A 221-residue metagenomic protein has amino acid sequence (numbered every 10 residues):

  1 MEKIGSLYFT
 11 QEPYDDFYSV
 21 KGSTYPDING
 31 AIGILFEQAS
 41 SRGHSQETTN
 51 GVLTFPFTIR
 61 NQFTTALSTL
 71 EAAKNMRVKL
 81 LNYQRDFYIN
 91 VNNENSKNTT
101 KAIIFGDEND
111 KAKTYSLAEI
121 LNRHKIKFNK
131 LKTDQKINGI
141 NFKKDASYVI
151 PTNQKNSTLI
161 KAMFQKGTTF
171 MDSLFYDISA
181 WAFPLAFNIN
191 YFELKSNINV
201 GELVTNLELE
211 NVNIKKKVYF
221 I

Functional and structural regions predicted by a protein language model:
M1-L7, E12-Y18, T24-I221: Intrinsic-disorder/low-complexity accessory segments
